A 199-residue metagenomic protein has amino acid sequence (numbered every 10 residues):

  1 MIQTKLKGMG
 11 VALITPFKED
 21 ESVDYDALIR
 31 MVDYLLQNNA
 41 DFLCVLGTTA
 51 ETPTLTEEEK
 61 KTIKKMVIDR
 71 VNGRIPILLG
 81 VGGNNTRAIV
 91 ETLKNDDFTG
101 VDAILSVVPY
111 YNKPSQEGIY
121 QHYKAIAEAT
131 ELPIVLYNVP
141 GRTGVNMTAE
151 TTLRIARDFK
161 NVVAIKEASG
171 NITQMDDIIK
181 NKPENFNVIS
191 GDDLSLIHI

Functional and structural regions predicted by a protein language model:
I2-V11, F17-G144: Active-site beta->alpha loop and helix N-cap motifs at the rims of alpha/beta catalytic domains
A103, Y111-P114, K124-S195: Ligand/cofactor pocket segment of small-molecule handling proteins
I197-I199: Conserved small/polar residues in nucleotide/adenosyl-binding loops
